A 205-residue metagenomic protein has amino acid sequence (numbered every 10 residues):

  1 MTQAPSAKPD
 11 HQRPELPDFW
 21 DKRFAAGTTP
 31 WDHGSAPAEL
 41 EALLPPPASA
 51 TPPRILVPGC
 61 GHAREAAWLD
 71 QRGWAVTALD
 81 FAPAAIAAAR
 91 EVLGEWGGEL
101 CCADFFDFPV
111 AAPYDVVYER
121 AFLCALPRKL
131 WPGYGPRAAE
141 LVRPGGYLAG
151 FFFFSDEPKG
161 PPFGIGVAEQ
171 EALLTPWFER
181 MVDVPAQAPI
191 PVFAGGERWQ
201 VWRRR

Functional and structural regions predicted by a protein language model:
T2-L56, G61-A112, R128-R205: Class I (Rossmann-like) S-adenosyl-L-methionine-dependent methyltransferase catalytic domain, capturing the SAM-binding
D115: Conserved acidic residues
Y118: A conserved beta-strand element that flanks and buttresses the S-adenosyl-L-methionine
A121-A125: Short catalytic micro-motifs in class I SAM-dependent methyltransferases
